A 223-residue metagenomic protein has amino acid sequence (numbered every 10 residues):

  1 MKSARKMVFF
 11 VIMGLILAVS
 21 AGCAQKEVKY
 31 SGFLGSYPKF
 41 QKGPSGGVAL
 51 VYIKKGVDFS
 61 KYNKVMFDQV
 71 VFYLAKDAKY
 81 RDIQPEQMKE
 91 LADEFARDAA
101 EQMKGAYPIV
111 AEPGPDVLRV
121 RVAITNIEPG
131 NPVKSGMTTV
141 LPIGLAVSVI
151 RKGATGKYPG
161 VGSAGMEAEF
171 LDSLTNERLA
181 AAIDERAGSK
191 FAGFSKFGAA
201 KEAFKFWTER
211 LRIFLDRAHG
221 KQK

Functional and structural regions predicted by a protein language model:
M1-V11: Bacterial N-terminal signal peptides that target proteins for export
L17-K39: Bacterial Sec signal peptide processing site at the extreme N-terminus
P44-K55, Q84-P85, A100-P108, R151-A154: N-terminal post-signal-peptidase region of extra-cytosolic proteins
V51, K64-Y73, V117-T125, E167-E169 (+1 more regions): Soluble periplasmic/extracytoplasmic beta-strand elements of cell-envelope proteins
D58-R121: N-terminal segment of the mature soluble domain
F72, A96, A100-P108, P129 (+2 more regions): Sec-exported extracytoplasmic/periplasmic mature domains
D82, V147-F214: Short secondary-structure boundary motifs at beta->alpha junctions and helix caps
G105-L174: Surface-exposed short loop/turn segments
